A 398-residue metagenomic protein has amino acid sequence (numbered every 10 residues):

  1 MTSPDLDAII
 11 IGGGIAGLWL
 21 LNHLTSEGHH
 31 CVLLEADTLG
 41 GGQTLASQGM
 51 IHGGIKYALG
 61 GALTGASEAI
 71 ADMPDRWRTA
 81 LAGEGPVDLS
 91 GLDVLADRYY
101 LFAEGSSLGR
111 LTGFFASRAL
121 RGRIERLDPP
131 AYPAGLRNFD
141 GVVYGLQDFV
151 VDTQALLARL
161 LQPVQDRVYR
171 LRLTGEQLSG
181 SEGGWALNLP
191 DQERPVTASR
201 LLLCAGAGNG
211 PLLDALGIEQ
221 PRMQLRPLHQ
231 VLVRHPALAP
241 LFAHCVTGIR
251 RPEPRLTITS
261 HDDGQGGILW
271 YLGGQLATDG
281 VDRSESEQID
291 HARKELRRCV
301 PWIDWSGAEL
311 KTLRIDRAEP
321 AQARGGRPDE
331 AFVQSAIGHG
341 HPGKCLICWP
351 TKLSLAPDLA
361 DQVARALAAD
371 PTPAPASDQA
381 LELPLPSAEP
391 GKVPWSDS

Functional and structural regions predicted by a protein language model:
T2-A16: Beta1/beta-strand and adjacent pyrophosphate-binding region of the FAD-binding site in flavoprotein oxidoreductases
T25-A46: Glycine-rich FAD pyrophosphate-binding loop
G49-P133: Dinucleotide-binding Rossmann-like beta1-alpha1 core, especially the glycine-rich loop that anchors the ADP
R126-R170, Q275-L276, P342-P350: Helix-loop-beta segment of a Rossmann-like dinucleotide-binding subdomain
V143-R200, C204-G210, P357-A366: Helical element adjacent to the flavin cofactor pocket in flavoenzyme catalytic cores
L203-P342: Active-site substrate-recognition segment that forms the wall of the catalytic cavity or substrate channel
V300-S398: C-terminal catalytic lobe of FAD-dependent flavoproteins
